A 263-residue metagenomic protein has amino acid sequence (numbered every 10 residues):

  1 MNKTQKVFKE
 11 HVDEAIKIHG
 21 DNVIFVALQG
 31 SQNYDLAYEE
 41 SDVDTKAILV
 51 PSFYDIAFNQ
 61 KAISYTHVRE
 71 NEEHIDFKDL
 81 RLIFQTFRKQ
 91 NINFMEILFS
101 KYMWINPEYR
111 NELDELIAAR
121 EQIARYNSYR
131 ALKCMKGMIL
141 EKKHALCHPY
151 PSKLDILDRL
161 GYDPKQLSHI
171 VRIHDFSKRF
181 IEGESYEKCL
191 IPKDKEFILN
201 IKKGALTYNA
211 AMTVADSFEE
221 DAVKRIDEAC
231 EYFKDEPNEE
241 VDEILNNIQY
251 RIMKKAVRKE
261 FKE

Functional and structural regions predicted by a protein language model:
M1-A27: Helical scaffold of the NTase/Pol beta-like nucleotidyltransferase catalytic core
M1-E10, D227, I248, K262: N-terminal regions immediately upstream of nucleotidyltransferase
G30-E70, I170: Catalytic metal-binding acidic patch
D35-Y38, N71-I75, D158-K165: Conserved aromatic-histidine-acidic binding/catalytic patches
L49, F87, I173-I181, A256 (+1 more regions): Generic structural signal for hydrophobic core residues of well-folded globular domains
I56-H148: A basic- and aromatic-enriched beta-loop-alpha substructure that forms the phosphate/nucleotide- and DNA/RNA-contacting
E108-N247: Conserved nucleotidyltransferase catalytic core and NTase-mimicking acidic/glycine-rich helix/loop elements in nucleic
E239-E263: Short, amphipathic C-terminal "tail helix"
